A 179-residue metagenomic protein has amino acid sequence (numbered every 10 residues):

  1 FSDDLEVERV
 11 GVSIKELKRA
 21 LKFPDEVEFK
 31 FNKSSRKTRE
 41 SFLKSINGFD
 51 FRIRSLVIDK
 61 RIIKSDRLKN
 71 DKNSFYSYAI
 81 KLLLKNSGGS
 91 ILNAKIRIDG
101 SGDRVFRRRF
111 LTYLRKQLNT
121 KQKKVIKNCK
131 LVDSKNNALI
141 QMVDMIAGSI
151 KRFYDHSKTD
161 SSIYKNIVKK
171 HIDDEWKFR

Functional and structural regions predicted by a protein language model:
F1-R179: Phosphate-ester processing/binding pockets and catalytic centers
